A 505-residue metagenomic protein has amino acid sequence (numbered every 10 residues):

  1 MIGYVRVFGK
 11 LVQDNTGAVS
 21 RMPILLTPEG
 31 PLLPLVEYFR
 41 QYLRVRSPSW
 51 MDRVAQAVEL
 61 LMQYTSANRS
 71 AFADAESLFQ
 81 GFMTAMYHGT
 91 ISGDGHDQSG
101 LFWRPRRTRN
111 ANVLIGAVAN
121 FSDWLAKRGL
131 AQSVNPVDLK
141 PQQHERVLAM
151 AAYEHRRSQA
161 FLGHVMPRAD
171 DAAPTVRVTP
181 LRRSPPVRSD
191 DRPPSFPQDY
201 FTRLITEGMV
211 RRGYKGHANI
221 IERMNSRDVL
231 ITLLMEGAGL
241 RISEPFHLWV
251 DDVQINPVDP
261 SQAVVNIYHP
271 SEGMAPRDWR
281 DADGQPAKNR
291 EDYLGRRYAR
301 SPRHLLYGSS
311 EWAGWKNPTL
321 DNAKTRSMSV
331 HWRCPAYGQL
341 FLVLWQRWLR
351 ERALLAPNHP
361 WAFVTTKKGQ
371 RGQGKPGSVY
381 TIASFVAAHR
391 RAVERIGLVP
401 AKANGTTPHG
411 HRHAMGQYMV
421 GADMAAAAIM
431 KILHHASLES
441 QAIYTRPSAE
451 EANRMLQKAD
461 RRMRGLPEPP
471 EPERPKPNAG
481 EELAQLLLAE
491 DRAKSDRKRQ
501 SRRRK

Functional and structural regions predicted by a protein language model:
M1-D190, E451-R454, E490-K505: Charge-rich, intrinsically disordered N-terminal extensions that act as flexible nucleic-acid engagement or regulatory
T65-N68, H217-A218, G369-R371, K375-G377 (+2 more regions): Short, basic (Lys/Arg/His-rich) helix/loop patches that form interaction surfaces in the mid-to-C-terminal regions
A152-M224, G273-D283, H304-W315: Long, amphipathic, Lys/Arg-enriched alpha-helical "connector/arm" segment
E207-G237, I242, R412, A493: Basic, Lys/Arg- and aromatic-enriched nucleic-acid-binding interface segment
G213-G216, L248-V343: Conserved tyrosine-mediated DNA breakage-rejoining catalytic core shared by Y-recombinases
Q254-I255, G405, M424-T445, P470-E473: Short, polar N-cap/turn motifs at the start of nucleic acid-interacting alpha helices
L433-R461, L483: Catalytic-site neighborhood detector that most strongly recognizes the C-terminal catalytic loop/helix of tyrosine
D460-K505: C-terminal secondary-structure termini that scaffold catalytic or DNA-interacting sites
